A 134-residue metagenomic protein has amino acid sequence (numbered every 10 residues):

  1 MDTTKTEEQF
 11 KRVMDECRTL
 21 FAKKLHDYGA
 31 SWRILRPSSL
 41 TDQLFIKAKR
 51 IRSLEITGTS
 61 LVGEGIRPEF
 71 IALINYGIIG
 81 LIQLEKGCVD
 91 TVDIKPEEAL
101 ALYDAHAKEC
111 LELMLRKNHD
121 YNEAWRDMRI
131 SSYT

Functional and structural regions predicted by a protein language model:
M1-T134: Intrinsically disordered, low-complexity regulatory regions that flank transcription factor DNA-binding cores
